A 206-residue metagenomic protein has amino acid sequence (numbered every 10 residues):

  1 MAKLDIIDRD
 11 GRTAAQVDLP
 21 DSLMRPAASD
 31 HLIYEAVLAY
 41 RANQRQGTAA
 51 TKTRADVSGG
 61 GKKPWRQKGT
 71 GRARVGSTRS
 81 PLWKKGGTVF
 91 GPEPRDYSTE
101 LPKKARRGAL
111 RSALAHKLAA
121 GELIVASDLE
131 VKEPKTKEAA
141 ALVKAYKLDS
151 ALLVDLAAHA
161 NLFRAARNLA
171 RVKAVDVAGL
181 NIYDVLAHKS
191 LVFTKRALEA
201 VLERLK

Functional and structural regions predicted by a protein language model:
M1-Q46, G91-K206: Extended polybasic, low-complexity segments that bind anionic RNA or targeting/receptor surfaces
G47-T51: A short, aromatic/hydrophobic, helix- or strand-capping loop or linear motif that either lines the entrance/gate
K52-F90: Glycine/serine-rich anion-binding loops at beta->alpha junctions that coordinate negatively charged ligand groups
